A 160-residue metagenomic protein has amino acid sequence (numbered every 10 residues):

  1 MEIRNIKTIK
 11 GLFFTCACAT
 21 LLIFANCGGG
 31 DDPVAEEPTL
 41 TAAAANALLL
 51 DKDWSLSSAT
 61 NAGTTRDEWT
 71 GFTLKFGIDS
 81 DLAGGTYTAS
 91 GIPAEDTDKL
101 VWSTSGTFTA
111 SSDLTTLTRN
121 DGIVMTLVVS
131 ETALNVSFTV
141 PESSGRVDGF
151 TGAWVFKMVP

Functional and structural regions predicted by a protein language model:
E2-F14: Bacterial N-terminal signal peptides that target proteins for export
T15-C16, D51: Small-residue packing motifs within transmembrane alpha-helices
I23-N26: C-terminal motif of bacterial Sec signal peptides marking the signal peptidase cleavage site
G28-S103, S111-P160: Lipid interaction determinants
